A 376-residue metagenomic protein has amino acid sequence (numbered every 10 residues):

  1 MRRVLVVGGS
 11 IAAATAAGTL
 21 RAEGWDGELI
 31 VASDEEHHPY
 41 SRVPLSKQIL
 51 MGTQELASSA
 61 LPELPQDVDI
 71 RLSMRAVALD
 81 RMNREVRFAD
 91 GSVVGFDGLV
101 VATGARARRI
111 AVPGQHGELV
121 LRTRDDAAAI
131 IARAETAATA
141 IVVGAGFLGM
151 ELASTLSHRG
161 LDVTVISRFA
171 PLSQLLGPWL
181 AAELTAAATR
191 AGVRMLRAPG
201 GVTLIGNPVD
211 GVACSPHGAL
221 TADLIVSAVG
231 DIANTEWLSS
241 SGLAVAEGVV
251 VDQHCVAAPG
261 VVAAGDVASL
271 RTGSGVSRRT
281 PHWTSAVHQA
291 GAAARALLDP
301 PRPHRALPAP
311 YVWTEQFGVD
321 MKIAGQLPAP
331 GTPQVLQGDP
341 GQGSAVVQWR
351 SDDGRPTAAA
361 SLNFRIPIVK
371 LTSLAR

Functional and structural regions predicted by a protein language model:
M1-L5, L61-T139, A213-P216, V226-A228: FAD-binding core/adjacent interface of flavoenzyme oxidoreductases
R2, S269-I366: Mid-to-C-terminal Rossmann-like scaffold of FAD/NAD(P)H-dependent oxidoreductases
R2-V68, A153-L175: Beta1-alpha1 glycine-rich phosphate/pyrophosphate-binding loop at the start of Rossmann-like nucleotide-binding domains
G8-I11, R122, V143-G146: Glycine-rich Rossmann-fold phosphate-binding loop(s) that bind the pyrophosphate of adenine dinucleotide cofactors
A89-G91, S215-A219, Q316-G318, G354: Glycine-centered tight beta-turn/hairpin loop motif at sheet-sheet or coil-to-beta transitions
H116-A137, G211-C214, A219-V287, A292: FAD-site-proximal beta/loop scaffold in flavoenzymes
T139, G149-T203, P308-V312: Rossmann-like dinucleotide-binding cores of NAD(P)H-dependent redox enzymes
R365-R376: A short, polar/charged loop-to-alpha-helix boundary motif
